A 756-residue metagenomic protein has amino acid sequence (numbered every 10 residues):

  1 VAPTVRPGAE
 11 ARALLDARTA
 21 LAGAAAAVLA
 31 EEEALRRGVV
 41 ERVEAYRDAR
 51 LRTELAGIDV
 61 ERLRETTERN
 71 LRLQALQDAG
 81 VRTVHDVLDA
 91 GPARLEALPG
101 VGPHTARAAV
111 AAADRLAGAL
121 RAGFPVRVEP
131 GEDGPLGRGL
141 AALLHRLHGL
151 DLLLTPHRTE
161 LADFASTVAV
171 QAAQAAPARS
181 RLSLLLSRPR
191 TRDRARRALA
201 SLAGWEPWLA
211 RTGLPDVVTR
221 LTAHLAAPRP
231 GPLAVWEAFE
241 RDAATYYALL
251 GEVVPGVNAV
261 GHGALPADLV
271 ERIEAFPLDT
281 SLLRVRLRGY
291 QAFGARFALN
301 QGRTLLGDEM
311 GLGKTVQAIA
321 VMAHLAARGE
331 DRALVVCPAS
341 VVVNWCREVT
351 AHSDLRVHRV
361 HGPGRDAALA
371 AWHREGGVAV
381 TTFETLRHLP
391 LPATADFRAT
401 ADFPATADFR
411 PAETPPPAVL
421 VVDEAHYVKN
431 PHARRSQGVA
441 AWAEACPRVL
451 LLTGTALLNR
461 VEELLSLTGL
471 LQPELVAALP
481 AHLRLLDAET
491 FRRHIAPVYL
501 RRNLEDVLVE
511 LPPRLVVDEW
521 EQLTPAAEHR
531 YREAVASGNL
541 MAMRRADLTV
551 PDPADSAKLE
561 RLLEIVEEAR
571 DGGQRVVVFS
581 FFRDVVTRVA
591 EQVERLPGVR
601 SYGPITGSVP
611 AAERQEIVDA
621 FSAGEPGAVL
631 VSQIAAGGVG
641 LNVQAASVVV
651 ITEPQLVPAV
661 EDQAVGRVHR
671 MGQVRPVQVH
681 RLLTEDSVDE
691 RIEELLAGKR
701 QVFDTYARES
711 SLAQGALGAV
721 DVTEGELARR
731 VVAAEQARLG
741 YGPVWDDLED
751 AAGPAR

Functional and structural regions predicted by a protein language model:
L29-R52, A122, L140-A141, R146-T304 (+6 more regions): Charged, low-complexity
L305-L312, Q317-E348, A445-R448, G573: Conserved SF1/SF2 helicase motif Ia
E330-R332, R347, A351-V357, R374 (+4 more regions): Conserved P-loop NTPase motor "coupling/switch" region that bridges the ATPase
A367-L369, V577-F579, T587-R588, E594-G637: Conserved helicase ATPase core of P-loop NTP-dependent helicases/translocases
A401-F403, P431-H432, R460, L465 (+7 more regions): Interdomain linker/hinge connecting the two RecA-like lobes of the SF2 helicase core
A418, E463-S466, L641-P654, V677-L682: A short beta-strand element within the Helicase C-terminal
L656-V665, H669-D746: A conserved SF2-helicase RecA2
